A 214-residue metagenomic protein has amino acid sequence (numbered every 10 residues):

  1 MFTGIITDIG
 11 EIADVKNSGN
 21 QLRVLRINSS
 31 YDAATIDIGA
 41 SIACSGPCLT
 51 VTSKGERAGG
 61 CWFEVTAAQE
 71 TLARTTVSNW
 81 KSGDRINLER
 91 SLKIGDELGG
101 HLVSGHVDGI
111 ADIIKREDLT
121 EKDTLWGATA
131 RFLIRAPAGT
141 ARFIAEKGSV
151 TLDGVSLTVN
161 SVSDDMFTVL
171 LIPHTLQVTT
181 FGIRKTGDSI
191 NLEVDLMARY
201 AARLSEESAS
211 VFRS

Functional and structural regions predicted by a protein language model:
M1-S214: Conserved loop->alpha-helix
